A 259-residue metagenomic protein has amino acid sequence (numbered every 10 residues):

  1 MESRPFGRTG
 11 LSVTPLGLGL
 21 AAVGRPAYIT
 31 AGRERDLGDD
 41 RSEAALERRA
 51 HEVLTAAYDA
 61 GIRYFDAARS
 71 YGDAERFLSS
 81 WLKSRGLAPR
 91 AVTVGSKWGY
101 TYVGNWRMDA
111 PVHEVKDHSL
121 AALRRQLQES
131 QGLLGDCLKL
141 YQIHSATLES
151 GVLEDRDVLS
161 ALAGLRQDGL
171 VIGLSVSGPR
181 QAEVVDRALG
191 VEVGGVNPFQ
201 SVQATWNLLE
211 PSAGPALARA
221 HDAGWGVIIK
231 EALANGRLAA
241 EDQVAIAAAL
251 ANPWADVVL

Functional and structural regions predicted by a protein language model:
M1-T93: N-terminal binding-site loop/beta-alpha segment at the start of enzyme catalytic domains that lines or forms
S3-P5, Q128, G135, S145-L259: Beta/alpha (TIM)-barrel catalytic core signal, keyed to glycine-rich beta->alpha loops juxtaposed to Asp/Glu that bind
L18, A67, S96, L140-I143 (+3 more regions): Conserved beta-strand positions
A22-G24, Y71, Y100-G104, H144-T147 (+2 more regions): Feature marks short, surface-exposed loop/turn motifs that line or immediately flank catalytic pockets and channel
G24-R48, M108-R124, E149-S150, A239-A240: Active-site mouth loops of central-metabolism enzymes
A56, A60, L133-D136, N252-P253: Structural motif
R90-G104: A short, structured active-site edge motif that brings together acidic residues
A121-Q142: CE4/NodB-like, metal-dependent polysaccharide N-deacetylase domain that modifies extracellular/periplasmic N-acetylated
